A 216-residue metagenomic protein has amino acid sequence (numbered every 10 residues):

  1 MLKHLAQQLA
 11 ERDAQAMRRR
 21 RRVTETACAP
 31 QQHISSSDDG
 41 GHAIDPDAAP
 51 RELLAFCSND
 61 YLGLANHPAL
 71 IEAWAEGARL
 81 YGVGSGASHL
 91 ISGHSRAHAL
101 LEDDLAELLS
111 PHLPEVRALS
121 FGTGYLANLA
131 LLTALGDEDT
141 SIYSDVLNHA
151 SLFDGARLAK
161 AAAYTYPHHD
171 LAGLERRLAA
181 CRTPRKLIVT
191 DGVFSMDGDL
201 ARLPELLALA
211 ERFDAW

Functional and structural regions predicted by a protein language model:
L2, A6, E11-V83, A215: N-terminal "arm"/small-domain region of PLP-dependent enzymes with the aminotransferase-like
D60, Y164, H168-W216: Active-site phosphate-binding strand-loop segment of PLP-dependent enzymes
G63-L64, I91-S95, A150, L171-A172 (+1 more regions): Short, small-residue-enriched loops and turns at beta-alpha junctions that line or gate enzyme active sites
I71-G122: Conserved N-terminal alpha-helix of the aminotransferase class I/II PLP-enzyme fold
W74, L152, L206: Aromatic/hydrophobic pocket-lining residues that form π-stacking "cages" and hydrophobic walls in ligand
S120, Y125-L131, A150-L152: Short glycine/serine/threonine-rich phosphate/pyrophosphate-binding segments that cradle anionic phosphate groups
L131-A150: Conserved PLP-anchoring active-site segment centered on the Schiff-base-forming lysine
